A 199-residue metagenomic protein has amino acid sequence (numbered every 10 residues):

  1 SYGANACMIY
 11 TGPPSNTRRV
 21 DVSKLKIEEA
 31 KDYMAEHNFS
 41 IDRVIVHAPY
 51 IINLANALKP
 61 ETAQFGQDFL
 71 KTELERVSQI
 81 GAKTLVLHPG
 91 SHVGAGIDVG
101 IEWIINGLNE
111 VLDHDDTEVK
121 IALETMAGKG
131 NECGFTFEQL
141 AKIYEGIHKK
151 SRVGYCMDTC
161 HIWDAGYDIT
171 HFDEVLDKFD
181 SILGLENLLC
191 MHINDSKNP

Functional and structural regions predicted by a protein language model:
S1, N5-I9, D42-A48, L85-L87 (+3 more regions): Hydrophobic faces of well-ordered beta-strands that scaffold small-molecule active sites in alpha/beta enzyme cores
S1, S23-S40, F69-S78, I105-D113 (+2 more regions): Short amphipathic alpha-helices and their capping/turn segments at secondary-structure boundaries
S1-A48, L54-E75: N-terminal pre-domain/capping segments
P14, H92, D168: Gly/Ser/Thr-rich beta-alpha loop segments that engage phosphate groups in nucleotides
N16-V22, K129-F135, P199: Short, exposed beta-strand "edge-strand" segments with a Pro/Gly-rich flavor and a Y/T-containing core
N53-M157, D164: Active-site acidic/histidine proton-transfer and metal-coordination neighborhood in alpha/beta enzyme cores
A141-P199: Histidine-acidic metal/acid-base catalytic patches
